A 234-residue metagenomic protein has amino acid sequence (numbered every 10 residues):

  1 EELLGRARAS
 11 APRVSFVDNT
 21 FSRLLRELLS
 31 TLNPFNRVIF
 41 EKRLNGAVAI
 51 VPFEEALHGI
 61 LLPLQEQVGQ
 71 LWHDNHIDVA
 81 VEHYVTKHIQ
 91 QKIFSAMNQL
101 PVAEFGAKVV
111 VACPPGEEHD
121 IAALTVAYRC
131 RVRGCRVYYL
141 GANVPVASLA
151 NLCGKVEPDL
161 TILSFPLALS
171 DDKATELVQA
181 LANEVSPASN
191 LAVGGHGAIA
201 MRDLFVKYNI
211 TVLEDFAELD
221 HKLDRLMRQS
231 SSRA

Functional and structural regions predicted by a protein language model:
E1-P101: Long amphipathic alpha-helical segments
N75-A234: C-terminal regulatory/effector modules of DNA-binding transcriptional regulators
